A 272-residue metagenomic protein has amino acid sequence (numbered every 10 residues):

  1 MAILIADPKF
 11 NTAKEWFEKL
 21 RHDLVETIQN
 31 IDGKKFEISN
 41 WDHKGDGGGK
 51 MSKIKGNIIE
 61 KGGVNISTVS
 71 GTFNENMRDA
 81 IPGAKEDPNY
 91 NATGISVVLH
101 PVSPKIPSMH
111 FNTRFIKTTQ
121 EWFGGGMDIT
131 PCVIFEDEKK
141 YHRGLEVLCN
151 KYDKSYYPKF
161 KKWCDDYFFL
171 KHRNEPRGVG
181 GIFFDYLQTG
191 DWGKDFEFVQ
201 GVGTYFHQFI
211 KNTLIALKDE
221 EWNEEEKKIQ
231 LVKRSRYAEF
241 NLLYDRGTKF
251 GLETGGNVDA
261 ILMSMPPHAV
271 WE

Functional and structural regions predicted by a protein language model:
A2-P82, G193-L243: Gly/Pro-rich turn-and-neighbor structural signature
K9, P101-S103, T119, I129-F135 (+2 more regions): A generic structural motif
K50-G125: Internal mixed beta-strand/loop scaffold within catalytic domains of large alpha/beta enzymes
E75-M77, I106-S108, F135-E138, F250-L252: Short helix/loop capping segments that flank catalytic or ligand/cofactor-binding pockets
N91-T93, E121-D128, E175-G193, Y237-E239: Glycine-rich, often proline-containing surface loops adjacent to acidic residues and nearby aromatics that form
P101, T248-E272: Long, contiguous binding/interaction regions
T119-K162: Compact, glycine/acidic-enriched structural inserts
L148-F198, T213-I215: Long, charged, mostly alpha-helical binding arms that flank functional sites
